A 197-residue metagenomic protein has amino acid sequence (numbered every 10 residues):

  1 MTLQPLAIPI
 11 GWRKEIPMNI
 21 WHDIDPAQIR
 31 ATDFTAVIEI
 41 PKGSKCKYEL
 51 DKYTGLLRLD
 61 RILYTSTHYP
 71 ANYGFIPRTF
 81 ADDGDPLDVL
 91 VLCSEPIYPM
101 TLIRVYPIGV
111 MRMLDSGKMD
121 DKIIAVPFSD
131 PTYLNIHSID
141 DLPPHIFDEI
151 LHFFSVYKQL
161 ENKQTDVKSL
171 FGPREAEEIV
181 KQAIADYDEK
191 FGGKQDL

Functional and structural regions predicted by a protein language model:
M1-I16: N-terminal amphipathic/basic-hydrophobic helices that include classical n-h-c signal peptides and signal-anchor
W12-L197: Hydrophobic N-terminal alpha-helices or hydrophobic patches in metabolic proteins across all domains of life
